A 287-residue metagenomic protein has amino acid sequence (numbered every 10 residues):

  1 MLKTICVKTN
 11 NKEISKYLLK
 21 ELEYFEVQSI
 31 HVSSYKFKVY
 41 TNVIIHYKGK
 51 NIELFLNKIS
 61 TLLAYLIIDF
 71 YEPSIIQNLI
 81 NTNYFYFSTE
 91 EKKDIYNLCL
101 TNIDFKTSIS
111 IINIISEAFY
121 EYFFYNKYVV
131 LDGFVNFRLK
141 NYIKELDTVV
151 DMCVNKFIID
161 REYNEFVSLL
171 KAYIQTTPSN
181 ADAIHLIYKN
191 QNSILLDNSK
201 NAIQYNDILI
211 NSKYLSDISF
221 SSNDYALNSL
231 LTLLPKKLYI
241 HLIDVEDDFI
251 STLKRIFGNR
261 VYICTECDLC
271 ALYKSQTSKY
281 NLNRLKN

Functional and structural regions predicted by a protein language model:
M1-D224: Conserved mixed alpha/beta catalytic, RNA-binding, or beta-rich assembly cores of soluble enzyme, regulatory
S199-N287: C-terminal structured domains
